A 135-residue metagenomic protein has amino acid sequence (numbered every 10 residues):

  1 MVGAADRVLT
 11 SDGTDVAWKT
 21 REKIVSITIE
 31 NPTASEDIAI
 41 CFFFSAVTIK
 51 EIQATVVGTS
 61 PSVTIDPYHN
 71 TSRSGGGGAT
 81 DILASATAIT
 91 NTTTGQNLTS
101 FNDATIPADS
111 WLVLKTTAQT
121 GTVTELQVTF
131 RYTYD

Functional and structural regions predicted by a protein language model:
M1-D135: Extracellular repetitive beta-rich solenoid segments
